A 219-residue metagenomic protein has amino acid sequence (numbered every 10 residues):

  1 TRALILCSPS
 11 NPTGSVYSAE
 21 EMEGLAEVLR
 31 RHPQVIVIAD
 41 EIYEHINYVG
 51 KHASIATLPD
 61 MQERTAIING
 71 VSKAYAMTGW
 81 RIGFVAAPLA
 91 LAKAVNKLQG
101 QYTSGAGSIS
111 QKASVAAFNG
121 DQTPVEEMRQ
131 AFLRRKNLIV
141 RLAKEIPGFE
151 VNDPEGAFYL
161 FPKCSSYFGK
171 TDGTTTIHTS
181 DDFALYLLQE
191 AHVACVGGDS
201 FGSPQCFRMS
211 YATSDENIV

Functional and structural regions predicted by a protein language model:
T1-V219: PLP-dependent class I/II
